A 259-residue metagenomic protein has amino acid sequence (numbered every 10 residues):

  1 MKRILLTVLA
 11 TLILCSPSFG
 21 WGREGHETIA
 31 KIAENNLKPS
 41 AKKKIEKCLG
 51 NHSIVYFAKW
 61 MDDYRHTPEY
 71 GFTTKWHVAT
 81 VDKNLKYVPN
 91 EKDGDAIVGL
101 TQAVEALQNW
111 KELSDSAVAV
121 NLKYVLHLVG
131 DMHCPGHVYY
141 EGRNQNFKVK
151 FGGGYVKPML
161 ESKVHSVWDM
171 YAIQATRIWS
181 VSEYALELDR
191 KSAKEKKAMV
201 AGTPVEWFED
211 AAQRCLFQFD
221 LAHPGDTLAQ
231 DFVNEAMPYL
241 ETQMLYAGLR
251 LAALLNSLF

Functional and structural regions predicted by a protein language model:
M1-R23: Bacterial Sec-dependent N-terminal signal peptides
F19-L128, P135, Y140-S257: N-terminal, motif-rich segments that launch catalysis or mediate targeting to/interaction with membranes, typified by
